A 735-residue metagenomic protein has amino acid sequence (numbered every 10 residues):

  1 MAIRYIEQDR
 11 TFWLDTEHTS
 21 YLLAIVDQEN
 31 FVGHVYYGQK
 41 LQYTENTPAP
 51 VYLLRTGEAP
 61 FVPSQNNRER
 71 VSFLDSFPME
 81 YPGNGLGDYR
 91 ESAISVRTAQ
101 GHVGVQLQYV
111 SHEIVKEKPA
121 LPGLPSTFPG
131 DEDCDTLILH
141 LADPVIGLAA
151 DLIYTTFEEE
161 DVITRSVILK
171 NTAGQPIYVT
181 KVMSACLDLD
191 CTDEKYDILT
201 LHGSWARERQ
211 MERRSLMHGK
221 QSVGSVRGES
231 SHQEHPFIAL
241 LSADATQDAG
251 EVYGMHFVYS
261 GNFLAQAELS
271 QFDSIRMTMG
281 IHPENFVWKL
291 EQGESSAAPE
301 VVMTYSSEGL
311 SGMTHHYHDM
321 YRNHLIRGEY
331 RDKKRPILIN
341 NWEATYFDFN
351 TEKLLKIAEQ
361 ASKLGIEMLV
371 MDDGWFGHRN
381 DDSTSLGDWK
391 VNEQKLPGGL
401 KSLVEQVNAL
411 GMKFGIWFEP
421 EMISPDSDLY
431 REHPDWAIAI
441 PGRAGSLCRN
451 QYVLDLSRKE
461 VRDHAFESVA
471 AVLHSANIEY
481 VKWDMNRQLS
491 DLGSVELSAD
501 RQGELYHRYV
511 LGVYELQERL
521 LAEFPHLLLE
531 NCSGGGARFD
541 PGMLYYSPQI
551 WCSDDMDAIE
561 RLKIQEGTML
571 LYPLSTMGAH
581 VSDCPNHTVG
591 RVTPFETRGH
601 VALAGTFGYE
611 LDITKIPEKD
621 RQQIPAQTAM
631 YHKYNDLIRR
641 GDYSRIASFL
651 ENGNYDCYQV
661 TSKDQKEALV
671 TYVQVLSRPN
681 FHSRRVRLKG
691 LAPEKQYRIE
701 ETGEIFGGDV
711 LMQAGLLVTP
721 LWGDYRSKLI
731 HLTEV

Functional and structural regions predicted by a protein language model:
Y5, D9-W13, E17, Y21 (+3 more regions): Polysaccharide-binding surfaces and accessory modules of carbohydrate-active proteins
H18, V167, G293, I339 (+7 more regions): Conserved, mostly hydrophobic/aromatic
F73-P78, G83-S111, A249-N262, Y305-E329 (+4 more regions): Glycine-rich, aromatic-flanked loop segments that form ligand/cofactor-binding clefts across common enzyme folds
G104-Y109, W288-S307, R726-T733: Short Pro-Gly-centered flexible turn/kink motifs
I238, Q247, L650-A692: Carbohydrate-binding surface patches
Y330-H464, Y480: Aromatic-lined carbohydrate-binding/catalytic grooves of carbohydrate-active enzymes
P397-G399, E432-H433, A437-P594, T606 (+1 more regions): Active-site neighborhood of glycoside hydrolase catalytic domains
L676-V735: C-terminal beta-sandwich/jelly-roll accessory domains of carbohydrate-active enzymes
